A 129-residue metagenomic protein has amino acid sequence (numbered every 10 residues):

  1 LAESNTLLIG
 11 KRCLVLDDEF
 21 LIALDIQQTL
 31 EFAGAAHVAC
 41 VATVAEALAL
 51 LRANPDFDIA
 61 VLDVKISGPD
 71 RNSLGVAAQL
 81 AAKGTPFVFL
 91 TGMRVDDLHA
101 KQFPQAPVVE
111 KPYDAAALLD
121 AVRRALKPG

Functional and structural regions predicted by a protein language model:
L1-L14, A81, D114-G129: Non-catalytic signal-transmission and effector/linker regions of two-component phosphorelay proteins
D17: Conserved acidic carboxylate
F20-A39: Two-component/phosphorelay signaling modules centered on CheY-like receiver
Q27, C40-I59: Acidic, metal-coordinating helix/loop segments flanking the phosphotransfer/catalytic sites of two-component signaling
A53-P55, A78-T85: Conserved phosphotransfer cores of two-component systems
L62-A81: Conserved phosphotransfer microenvironments
V88-T91: Hydrophobic/aromatic residues positioned on beta-strands within the core alpha/beta folds
K111: A Lys-centered signature of the CheY-like receiver
